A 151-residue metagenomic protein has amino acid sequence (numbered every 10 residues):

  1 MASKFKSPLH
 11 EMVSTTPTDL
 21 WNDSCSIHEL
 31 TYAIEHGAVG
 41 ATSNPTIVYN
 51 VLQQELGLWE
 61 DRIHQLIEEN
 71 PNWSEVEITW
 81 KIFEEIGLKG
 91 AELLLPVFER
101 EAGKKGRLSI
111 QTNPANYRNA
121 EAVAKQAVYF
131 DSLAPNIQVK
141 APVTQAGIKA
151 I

Functional and structural regions predicted by a protein language model:
M1-C25: N- or domain-start disorder-to-order transition segments that initiate the globular core
S3, S24-I27, T42, K81-L88: Electropositive phosphate-/nucleotide-binding environments in soluble metabolic enzymes
S7, S24-E29, A33, L95: Short alpha-helical segments and helix-capping/turn motifs at coil-helix boundaries
H10, L30, I151: Short glycine-/small-residue-rich flexible loop motifs, especially phosphate/cofactor-binding loops
T15-P17, E35, A134: Short, well-ordered coil/turn elements that cap or connect secondary structure elements
Y32-N44: Catalytic domains of carbohydrate-active enzymes, especially glycoside hydrolases
A38, I47-N50, E55-A150: Active-site beta->alpha loop and helix N-cap motifs at the rims of alpha/beta catalytic domains
